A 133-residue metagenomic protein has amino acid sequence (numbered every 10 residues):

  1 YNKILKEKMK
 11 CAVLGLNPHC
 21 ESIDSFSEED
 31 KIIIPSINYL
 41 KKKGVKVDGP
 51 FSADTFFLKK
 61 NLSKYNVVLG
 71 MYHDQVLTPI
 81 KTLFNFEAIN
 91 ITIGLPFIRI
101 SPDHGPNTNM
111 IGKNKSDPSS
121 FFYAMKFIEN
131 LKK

Functional and structural regions predicted by a protein language model:
Y1-P50: Glycine-rich phosphate/diphosphate-binding loop of Rossmann-like nucleotide-binding domains
S36-K133: Glycine-rich phosphate/nucleotide-binding loop
